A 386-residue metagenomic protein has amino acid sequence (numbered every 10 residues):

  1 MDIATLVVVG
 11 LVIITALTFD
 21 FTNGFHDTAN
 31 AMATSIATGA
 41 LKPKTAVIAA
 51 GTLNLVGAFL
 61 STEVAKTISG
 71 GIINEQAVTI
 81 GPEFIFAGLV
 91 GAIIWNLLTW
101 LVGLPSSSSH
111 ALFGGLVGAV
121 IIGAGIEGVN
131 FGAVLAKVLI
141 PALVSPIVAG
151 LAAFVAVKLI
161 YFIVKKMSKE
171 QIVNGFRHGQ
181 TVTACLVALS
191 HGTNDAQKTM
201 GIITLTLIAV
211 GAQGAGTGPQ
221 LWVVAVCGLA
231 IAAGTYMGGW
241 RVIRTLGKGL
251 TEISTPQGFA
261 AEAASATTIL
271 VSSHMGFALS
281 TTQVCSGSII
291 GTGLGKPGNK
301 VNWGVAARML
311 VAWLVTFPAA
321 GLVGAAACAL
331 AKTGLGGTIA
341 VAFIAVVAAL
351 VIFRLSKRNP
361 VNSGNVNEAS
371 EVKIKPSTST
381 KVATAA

Functional and structural regions predicted by a protein language model:
M1-A386: Multi-pass alpha-helical transmembrane bundle typical of ion/small-solute transporters and intramembrane aspartyl
